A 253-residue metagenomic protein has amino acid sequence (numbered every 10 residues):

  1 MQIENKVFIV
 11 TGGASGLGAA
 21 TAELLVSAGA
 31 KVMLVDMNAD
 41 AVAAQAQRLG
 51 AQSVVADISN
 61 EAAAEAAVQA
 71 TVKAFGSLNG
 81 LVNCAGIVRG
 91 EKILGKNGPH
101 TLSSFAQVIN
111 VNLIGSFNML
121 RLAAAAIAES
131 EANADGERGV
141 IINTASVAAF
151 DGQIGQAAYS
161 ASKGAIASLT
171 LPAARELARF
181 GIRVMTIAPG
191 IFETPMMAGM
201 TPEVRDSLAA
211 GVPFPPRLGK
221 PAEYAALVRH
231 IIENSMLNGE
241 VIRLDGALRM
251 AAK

Functional and structural regions predicted by a protein language model:
I3-M33: Canonical Rossmann dinucleotide-binding motif of NAD(H)/NADP(H)-dependent dehydrogenases/reductases, specifically
D40, A56-A67, L102: The beta1-alpha1 cofactor-binding region of Rossmann-like NAD(H)/NADP(H)-dependent oxidoreductases
I87-A106, A125, E129-D135, G155-A158 (+1 more regions): Conserved mid-core segment of classical short-chain dehydrogenase/reductases
L120, S162: Active-site helix of classical SDR
A125, A174-E176: Alpha-helical segment proximal to the catalytic Tyr-Lys
S146: Residue(s) in the substrate-gating loop at a strand-loop-helix junction that position the organic substrate next
K220-L244, R249: C-terminal substrate-recognition "lid" of short-chain dehydrogenase/reductases
